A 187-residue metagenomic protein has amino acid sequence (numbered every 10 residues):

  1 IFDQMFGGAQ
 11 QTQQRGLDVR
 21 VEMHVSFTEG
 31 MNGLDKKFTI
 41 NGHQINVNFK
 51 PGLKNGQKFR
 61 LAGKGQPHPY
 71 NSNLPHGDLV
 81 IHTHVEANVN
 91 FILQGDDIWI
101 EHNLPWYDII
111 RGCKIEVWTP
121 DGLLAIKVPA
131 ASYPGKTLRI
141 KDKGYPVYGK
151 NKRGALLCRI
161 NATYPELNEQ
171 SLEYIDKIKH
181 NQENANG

Functional and structural regions predicted by a protein language model:
I1-T39, H68-P75, V80, Q182-G187: Post-J-domain flank of DnaJ/Hsp40 co-chaperones
H43-Q44, N48-G187: Intrinsically disordered, low-complexity linker/assembly segments
